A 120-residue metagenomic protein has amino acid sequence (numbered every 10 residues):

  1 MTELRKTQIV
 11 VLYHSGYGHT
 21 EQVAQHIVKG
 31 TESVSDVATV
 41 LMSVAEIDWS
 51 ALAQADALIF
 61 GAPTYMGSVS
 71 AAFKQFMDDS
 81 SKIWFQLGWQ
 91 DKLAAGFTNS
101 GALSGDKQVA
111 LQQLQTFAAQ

Functional and structural regions predicted by a protein language model:
M1, E32-D36, K82-Q86: Secondary-structure boundary motif
T2-K6, W89-Q90: Short, flexible coil/linker segments at domain boundaries that flank nucleotide/cofactor-interacting
L4-V34: N-terminal beta1-alpha1 ligand-phosphate binding loop
Q8, A38, L93: Residues at the starts of beta-strands that form the adenosine-phosphate
L12-H14, M42, F97: Short hydrophobic segments within beta-strands
Q22, V40, A51-A53: Amphipathic alpha-helical hairpins
D36-E46: A short beta-strand-loop structural module common to alpha/beta enzyme folds
A45-Q120: Helix-loop-strand module that forms the ligand-binding subsite of alpha/beta enzymes
